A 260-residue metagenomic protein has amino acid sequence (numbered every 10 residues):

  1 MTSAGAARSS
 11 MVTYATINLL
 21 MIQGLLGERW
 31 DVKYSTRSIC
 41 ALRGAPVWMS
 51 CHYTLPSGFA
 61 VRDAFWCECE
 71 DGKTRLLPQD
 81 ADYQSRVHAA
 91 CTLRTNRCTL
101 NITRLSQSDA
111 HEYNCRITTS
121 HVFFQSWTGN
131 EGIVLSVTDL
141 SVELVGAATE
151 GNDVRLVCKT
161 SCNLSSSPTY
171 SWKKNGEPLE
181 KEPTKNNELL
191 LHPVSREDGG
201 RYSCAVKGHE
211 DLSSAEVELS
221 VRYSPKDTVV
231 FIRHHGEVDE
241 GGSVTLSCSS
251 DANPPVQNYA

Functional and structural regions predicted by a protein language model:
M1-I39, A110-Y113, T119, I133-L135: N-terminal Sec-dependent signal peptide, specifically the hydrophobic helical h-region
L19-K33, E68-G72, G129-E143, K173-E182 (+2 more regions): Flexible inter-domain hinge/linker segments at boundaries of tandem extracellular adhesion modules
T36-A41, V142-T149, R233-V238: Short beta-strand segments of immunoglobulin-like
R37, V47, V87, N96-L100 (+1 more regions): Short strand-edge motifs at loop-to-beta-strand transitions and within beta-strands of extracellular beta-rich domains
V47-P56, D63-E70, N101-R104, D109-V122 (+8 more regions): Structural signature of extracellular immunoglobulin-like
A81, A89-N96, P178-N186: Short beta-strand segments within Ig-like beta-sandwich modules, predominantly Fibronectin type-III
Y83, N96, G129-E131, N152-V154 (+5 more regions): Exposed loop/turn and edge beta-strand positions of beta-sandwich/beta-sheet ligand-binding modules
